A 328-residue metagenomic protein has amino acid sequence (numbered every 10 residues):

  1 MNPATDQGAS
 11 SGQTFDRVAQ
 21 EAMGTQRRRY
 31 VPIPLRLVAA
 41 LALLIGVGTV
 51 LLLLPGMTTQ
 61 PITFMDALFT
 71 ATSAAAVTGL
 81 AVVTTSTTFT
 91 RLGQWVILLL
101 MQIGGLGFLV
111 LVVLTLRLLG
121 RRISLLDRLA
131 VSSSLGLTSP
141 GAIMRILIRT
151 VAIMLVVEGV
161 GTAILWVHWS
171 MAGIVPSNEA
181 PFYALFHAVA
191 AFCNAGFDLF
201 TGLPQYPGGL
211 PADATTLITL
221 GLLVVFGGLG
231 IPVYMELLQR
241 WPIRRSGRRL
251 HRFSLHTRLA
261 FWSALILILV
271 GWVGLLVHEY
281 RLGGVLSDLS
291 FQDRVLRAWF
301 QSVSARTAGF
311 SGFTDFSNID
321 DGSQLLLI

Functional and structural regions predicted by a protein language model:
M1-I328: Membrane-proximal intracellular helices of multi-pass ion channels
